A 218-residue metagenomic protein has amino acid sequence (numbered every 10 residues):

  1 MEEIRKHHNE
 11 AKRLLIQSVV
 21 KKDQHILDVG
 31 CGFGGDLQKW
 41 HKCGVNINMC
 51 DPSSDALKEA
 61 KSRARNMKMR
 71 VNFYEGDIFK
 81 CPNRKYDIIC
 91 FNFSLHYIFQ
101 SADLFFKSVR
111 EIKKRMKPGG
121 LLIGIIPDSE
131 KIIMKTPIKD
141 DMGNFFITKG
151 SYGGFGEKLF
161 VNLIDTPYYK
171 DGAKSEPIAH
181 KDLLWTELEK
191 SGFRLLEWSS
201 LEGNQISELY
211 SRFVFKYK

Functional and structural regions predicted by a protein language model:
R5-K22, K39: Conserved alpha-helix/loop element of class I SAM-dependent methyltransferases that forms part of the SAM/SAH-binding
D23-G32: Conserved class I S-adenosyl-L-methionine
G34-F79: Class I SAM-dependent methyltransferase SAM/SAH-binding core
C81-I89: A short acidic, Gly/Pro-enriched loop at the edge of an enzyme's catalytic core that lines a small-molecule cofactor
F91-L95: A short beta-strand submotif of the Rossmann-like class I SAM-dependent methyltransferase core that lines
L104-P118: A short glycine-rich, Lys/Arg-flanked "PGG" loop and its adjoining helix->strand segment in the class I
I123-T186, L196: SAM-dependent methyltransferase
Q205-K218: Core SAM-dependent methyltransferase catalytic element
